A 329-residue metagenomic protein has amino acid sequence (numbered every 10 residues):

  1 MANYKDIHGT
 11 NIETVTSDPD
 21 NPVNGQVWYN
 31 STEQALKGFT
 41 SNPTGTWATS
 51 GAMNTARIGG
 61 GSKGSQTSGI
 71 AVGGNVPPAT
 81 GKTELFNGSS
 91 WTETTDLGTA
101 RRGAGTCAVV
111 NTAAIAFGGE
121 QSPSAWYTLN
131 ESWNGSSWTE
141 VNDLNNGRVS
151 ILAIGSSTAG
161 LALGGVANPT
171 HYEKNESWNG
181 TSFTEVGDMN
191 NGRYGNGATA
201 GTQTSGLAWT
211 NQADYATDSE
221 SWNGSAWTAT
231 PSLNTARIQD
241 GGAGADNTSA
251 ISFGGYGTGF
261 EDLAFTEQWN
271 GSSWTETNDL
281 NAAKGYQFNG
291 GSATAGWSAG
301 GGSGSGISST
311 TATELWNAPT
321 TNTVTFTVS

Functional and structural regions predicted by a protein language model:
M1-S329: Polar, enzyme-active/binding microenvironments
